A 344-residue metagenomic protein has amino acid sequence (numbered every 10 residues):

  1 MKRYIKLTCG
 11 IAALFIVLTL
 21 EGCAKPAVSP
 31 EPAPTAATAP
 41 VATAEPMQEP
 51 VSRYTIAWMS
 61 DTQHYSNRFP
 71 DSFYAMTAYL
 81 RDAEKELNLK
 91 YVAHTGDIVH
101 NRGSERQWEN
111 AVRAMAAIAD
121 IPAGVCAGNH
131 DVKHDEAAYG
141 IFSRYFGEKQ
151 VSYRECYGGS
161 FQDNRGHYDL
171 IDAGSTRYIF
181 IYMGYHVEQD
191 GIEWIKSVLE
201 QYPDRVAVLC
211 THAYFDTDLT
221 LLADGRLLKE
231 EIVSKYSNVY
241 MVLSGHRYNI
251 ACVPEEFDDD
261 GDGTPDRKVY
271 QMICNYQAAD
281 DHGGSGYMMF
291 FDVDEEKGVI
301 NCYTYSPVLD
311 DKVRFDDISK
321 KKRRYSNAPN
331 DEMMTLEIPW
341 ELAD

Functional and structural regions predicted by a protein language model:
M1-I11: Bacterial N-terminal signal peptides that target proteins for export
T19-G22: C-terminal motif of bacterial Sec signal peptides marking the signal peptidase cleavage site
A24-P30: Bacterial lipoprotein signal-peptidase II cleavage site
E31-R106: N-terminal active-site segment of His-dependent metallophosphoesterases
T55-M59, L89-T95, V99-H100, P122-A127 (+9 more regions): Structural recognition of the beta-strand scaffold that forms the well-ordered cores of secreted hydrolase catalytic
R81-Y91, R165, R177-D260: His/acidic metal-ligating clusters that form di-metal
S104-E193, P254-C274, G286-D292: Extended active-site neighborhood of metal-dependent phosphoesterases/phosphodiesterases
A251-D344: Binuclear metal-dependent phosphoesterase catalytic core
